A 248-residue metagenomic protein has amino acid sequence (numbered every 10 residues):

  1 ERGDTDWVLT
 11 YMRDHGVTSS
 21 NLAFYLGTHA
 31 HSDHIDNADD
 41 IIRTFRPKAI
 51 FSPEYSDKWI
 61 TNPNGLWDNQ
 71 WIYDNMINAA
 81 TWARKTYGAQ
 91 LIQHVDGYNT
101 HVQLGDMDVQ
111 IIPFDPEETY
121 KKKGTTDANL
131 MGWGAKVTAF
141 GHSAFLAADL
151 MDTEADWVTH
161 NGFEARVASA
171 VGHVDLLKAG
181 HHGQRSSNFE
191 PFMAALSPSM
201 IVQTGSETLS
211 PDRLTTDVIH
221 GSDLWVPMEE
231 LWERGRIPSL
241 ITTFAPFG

Functional and structural regions predicted by a protein language model:
E1, H29-A30, Y55, F114-P116 (+3 more regions): Active-site metal-binding loops of divalent metal-dependent hydrolases
R2-S52, A165-Q184, S197-V202: Active-site metal-binding motif and surrounding structural segment of the metallo-beta-lactamase
Y11-N21, I35-A165, G221-G248: Flexible, acidic/histidine-containing loops and adjacent segments that form or flank the divalent-metal
L26-T28, S56-I60, L209-P211: Conserved short loop/turn motifs at secondary-structure junctions
T61, W67, D156, R166-F247: Long, structured stretches of catalytic cores involved in phosphate-ester chemistry, encompassing
